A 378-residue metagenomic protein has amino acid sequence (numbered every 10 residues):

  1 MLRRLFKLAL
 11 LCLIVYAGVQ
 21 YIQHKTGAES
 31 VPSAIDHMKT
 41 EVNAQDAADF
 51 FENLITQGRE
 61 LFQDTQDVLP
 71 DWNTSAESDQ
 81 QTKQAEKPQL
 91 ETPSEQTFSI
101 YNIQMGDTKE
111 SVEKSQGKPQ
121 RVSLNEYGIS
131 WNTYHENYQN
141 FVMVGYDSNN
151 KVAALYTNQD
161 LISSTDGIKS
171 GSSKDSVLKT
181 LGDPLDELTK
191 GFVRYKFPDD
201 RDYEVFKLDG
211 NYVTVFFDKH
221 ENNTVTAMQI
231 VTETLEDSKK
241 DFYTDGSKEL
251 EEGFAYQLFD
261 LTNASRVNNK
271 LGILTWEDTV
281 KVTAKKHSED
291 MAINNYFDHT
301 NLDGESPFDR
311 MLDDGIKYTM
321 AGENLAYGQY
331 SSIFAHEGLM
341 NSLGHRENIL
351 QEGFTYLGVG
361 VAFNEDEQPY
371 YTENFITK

Functional and structural regions predicted by a protein language model:
F6-Q20: Hydrophobic membrane-insertion alpha-helices, especially the h-region of bacterial N-terminal signal peptides
A17-V31: Membrane-interface motif at the C-terminal end of an N-terminal transmembrane signal
A28-K39, N53-L54, R59-S99, Q104-S148 (+3 more regions): A cross-family detector of function-defining hotspots
T56, E110, K114, D175 (+9 more regions): Solvent-exposed, polar/charged alpha-helical surfaces in well-ordered, non-transmembrane soluble domains, broadly
Q96-N102, L161-I168, Y243-G253, V267-E277 (+4 more regions): Second-shell loop/turn segments in exported
L161-G210, P307-K378: A well-ordered secondary-structure block
D200-Y203, L208-W276: Intrinsically disordered, low-complexity, Pro/Ser/Thr/Asn/Gly/Ala-rich spacer/linker segments adjacent to signal
L250-D309, T355-L357, N364: Short, well-ordered surface patches within globular domains
